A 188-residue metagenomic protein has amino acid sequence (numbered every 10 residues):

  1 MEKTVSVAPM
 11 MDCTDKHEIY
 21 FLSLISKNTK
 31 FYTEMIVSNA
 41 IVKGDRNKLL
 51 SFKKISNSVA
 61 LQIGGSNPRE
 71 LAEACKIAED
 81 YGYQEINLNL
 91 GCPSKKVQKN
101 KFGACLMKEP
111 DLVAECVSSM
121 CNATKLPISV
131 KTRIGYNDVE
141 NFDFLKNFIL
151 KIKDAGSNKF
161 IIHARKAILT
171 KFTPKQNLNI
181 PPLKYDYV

Functional and structural regions predicted by a protein language model:
M1-V188: Flavin-dependent oxidoreductase catalytic cores
